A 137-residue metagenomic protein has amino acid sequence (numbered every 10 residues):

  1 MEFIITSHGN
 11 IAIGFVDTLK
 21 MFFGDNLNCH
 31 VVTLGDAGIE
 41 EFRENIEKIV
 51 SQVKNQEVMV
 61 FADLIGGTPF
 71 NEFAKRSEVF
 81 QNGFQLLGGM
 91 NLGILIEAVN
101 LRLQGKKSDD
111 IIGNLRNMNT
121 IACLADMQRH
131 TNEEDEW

Functional and structural regions predicted by a protein language model:
E2-W137: N-terminal loops that bind phosphate or other acidic moieties and the adjacent beta-alpha structural core
